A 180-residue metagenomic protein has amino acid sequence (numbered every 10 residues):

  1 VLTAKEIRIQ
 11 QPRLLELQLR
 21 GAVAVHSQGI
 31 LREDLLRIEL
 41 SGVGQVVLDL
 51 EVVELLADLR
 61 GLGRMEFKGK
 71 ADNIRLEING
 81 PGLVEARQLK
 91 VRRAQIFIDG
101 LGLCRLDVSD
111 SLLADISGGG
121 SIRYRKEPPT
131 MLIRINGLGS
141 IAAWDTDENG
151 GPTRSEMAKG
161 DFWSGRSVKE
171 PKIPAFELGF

Functional and structural regions predicted by a protein language model:
V1-F180: Intrinsically disordered, low-complexity terminal regions
